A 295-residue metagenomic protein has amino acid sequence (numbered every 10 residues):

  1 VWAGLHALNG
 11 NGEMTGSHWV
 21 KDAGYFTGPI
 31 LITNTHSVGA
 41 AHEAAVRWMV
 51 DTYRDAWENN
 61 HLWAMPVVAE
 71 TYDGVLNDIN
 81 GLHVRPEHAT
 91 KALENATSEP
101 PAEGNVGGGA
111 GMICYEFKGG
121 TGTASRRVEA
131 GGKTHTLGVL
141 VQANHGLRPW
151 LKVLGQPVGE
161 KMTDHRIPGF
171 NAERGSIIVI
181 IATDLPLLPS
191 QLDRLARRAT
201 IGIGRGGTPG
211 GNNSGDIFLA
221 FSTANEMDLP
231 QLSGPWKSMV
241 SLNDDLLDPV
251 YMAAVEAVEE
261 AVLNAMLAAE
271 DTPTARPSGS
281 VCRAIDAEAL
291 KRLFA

Functional and structural regions predicted by a protein language model:
V1-A295: Alpha/propeptide regions of enzymes that mature by internal proteolysis
